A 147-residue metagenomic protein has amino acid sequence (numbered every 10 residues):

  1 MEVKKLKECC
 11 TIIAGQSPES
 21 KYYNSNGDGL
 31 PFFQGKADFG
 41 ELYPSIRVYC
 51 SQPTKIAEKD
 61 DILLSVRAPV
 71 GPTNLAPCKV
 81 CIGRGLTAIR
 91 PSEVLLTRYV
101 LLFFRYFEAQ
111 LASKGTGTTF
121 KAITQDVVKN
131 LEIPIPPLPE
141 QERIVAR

Functional and structural regions predicted by a protein language model:
M1-Q16, N130-A146: Non-catalytic DNA-recognition/assembly elements of restriction-modification systems
K7-Y22, G29-K59: Sequence-specific dsDNA recognition surfaces
S51-Q52, P77, T118: A structural connector/turn signal
V66, V80-T87, G117-P139: A short glycine-rich beta-alpha junction/loop motif
A68-P72: Short, charged beta-turn/beta-strand-edge "cap" motif at the junction between a beta-strand and an adjacent loop
G83-L102: Short peripheral tails and domain-boundary helices/loops at the edges of structured domains
